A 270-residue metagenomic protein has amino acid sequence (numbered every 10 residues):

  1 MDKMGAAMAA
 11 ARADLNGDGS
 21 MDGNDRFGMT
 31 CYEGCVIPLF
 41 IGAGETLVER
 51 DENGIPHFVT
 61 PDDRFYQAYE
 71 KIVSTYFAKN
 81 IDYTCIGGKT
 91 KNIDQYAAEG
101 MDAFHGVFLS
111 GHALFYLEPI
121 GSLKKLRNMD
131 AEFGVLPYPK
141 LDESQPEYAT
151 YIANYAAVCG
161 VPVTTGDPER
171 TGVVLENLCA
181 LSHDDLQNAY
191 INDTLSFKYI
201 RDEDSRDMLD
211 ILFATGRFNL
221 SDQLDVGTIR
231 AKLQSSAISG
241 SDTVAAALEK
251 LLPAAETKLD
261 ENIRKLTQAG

Functional and structural regions predicted by a protein language model:
D2-H57: Extracytoplasmic/periplasmic solute-binding protein
M4, G106-L109: Hydrophobic residues within well-ordered alpha-helices
G5-A10, R50-A97: Glycine-centered hinge/linker elements that transmit conformational signals in sensory and ligand-binding systems
A6-N16, V73-I81, E176-D184, R217 (+1 more regions): Sec-exported extracytoplasmic/periplasmic mature domains
Y32-C35, E118-L123: Beta->alpha turn/N-cap motifs
L109, L114-E118: Paired acidic/hydrophobic, glycine-rich loop segments that form the ligand-binding mouth/hinge of periplasmic-binding
R127-L195: Extracytoplasmic/periplasmic substrate-recognition and gating elements
V163-G172, C179-G270: Conserved C-terminal helix/tail region of periplasmic/extracytoplasmic solute-binding proteins
